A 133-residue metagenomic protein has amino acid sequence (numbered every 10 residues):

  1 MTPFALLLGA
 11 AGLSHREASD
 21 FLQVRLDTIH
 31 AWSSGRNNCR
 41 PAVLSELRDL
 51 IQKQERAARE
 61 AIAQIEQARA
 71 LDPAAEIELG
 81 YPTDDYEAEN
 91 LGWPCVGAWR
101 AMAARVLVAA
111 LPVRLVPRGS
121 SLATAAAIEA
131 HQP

Functional and structural regions predicted by a protein language model:
M1-A11: A short, Lys/Arg-rich alpha-helix, primarily the initiator
P3, S14, M102-R105: Short Gly/charged-rich anion-binding patches and loops
L6, D20, A31, S45: DNA-binding alpha-helical recognition surfaces that contact promoter or target DNA
H15, Q23, P41-A57: DNA major-groove recognition helix of helix-turn-helix/homeodomain DNA-binding modules
R16-R25, I77: Short, compositionally biased low-complexity segments
L22-C39: Recognition helix of helix-turn-helix/homeodomain-like DNA-binding domains that insert into the DNA major groove
E55-P133: Helix-turn-helix/homeodomain-like alpha-helical modules used for DNA recognition and transcription-factor dimerization
